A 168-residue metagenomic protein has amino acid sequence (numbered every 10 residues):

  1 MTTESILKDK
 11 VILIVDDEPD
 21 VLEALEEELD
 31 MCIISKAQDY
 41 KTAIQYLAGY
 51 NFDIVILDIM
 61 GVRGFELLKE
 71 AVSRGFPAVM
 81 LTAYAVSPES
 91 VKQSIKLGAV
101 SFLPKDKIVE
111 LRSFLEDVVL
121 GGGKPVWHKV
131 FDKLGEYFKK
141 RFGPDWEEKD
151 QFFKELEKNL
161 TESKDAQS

Functional and structural regions predicted by a protein language model:
E18-K36: Two-component/phosphorelay signaling modules centered on CheY-like receiver
P19, K36-I54, V62: Acidic, metal-coordinating helix/loop segments flanking the phosphotransfer/catalytic sites of two-component signaling
A24-L29, Y46, E70, Q93: Alpha-helical interaction/dimerization surfaces of two-component signaling modules
Y40, V55-R74: Conserved phosphotransfer microenvironments
A48-Y50, E70-P77, L97: Conserved phosphotransfer cores of two-component systems
E66, S73, A85-S113, D117: Alpha4 helix (beta4-alpha4-beta5 surface) of REC/receiver domains from two-component response regulators
L81-A83: Hydrophobic/aromatic residues positioned on beta-strands within the core alpha/beta folds
L120-S168: C-terminal output/effector regions of signal-responsive regulators
